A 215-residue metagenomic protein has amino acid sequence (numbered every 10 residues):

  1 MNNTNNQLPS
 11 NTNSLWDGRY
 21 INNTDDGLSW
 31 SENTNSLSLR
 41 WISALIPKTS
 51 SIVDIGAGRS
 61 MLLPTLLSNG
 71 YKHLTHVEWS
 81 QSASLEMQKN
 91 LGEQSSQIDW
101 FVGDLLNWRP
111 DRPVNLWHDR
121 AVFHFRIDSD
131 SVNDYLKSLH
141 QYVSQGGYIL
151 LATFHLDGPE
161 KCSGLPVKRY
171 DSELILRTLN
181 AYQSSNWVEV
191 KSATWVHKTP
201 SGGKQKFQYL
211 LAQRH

Functional and structural regions predicted by a protein language model:
M1-R112, R126-S138, Y148-H215: Class I (Rossmann-like) S-adenosyl-L-methionine-dependent methyltransferase catalytic domain, capturing the SAM-binding
H118: A conserved beta-strand element that flanks and buttresses the S-adenosyl-L-methionine
A121-F125: Short catalytic micro-motifs in class I SAM-dependent methyltransferases
Q141-S144: Short, conserved loop/helix-junction motifs that constitute active-site signature segments in enzyme catalytic cores
